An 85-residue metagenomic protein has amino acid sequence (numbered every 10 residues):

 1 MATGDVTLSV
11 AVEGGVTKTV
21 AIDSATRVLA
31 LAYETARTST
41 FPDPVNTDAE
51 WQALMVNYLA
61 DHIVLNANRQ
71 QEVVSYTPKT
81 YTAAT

Functional and structural regions predicted by a protein language model:
M1-T85: Viral virion structural and adsorption modules
